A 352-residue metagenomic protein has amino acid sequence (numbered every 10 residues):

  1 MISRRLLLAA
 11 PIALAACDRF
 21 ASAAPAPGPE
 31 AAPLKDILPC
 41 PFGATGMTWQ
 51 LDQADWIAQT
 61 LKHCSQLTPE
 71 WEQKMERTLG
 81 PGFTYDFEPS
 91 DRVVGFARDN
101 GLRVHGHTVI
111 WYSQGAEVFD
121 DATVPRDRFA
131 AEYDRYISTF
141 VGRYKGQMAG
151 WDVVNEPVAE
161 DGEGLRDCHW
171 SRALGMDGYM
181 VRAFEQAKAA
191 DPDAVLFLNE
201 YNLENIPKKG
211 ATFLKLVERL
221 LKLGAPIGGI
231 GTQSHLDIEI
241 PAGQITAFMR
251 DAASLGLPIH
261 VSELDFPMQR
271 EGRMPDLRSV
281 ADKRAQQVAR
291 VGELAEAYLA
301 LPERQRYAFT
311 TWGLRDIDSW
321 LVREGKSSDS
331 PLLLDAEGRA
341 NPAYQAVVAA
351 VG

Functional and structural regions predicted by a protein language model:
I2-A24: N-terminal export signals
D18-G43: C-terminal segment of N-terminal export signals and the immediately downstream linker at the start of the mature
L38-D91, F96, R103, V109-V124: N-terminal substrate-binding region of glycoside hydrolase catalytic domains
T45-D55, M75-E88, V158-E160, L203-T212 (+2 more regions): Acidic-and-aromatic substrate-binding clefts and catalytic sites of carbohydrate-active enzymes
L67, A97, W151, I230 (+2 more regions): Conserved, mostly hydrophobic/aromatic
T68-E72, R92-A173, D177-V195, L203 (+1 more regions): Substrate-binding cleft and catalytic face of glycoside hydrolase catalytic domains, especially the flexible beta-alpha
D152, P157-A173, Q244-D251, L264-G352: Aromatic-rich peripheral "rim/lid" segments of glycoside hydrolase catalytic domains that contact and position glycan
D177-R182, D193-V195, G210-T212, R219-L277 (+2 more regions): Glycoside hydrolase catalytic-domain groove-lining segments
